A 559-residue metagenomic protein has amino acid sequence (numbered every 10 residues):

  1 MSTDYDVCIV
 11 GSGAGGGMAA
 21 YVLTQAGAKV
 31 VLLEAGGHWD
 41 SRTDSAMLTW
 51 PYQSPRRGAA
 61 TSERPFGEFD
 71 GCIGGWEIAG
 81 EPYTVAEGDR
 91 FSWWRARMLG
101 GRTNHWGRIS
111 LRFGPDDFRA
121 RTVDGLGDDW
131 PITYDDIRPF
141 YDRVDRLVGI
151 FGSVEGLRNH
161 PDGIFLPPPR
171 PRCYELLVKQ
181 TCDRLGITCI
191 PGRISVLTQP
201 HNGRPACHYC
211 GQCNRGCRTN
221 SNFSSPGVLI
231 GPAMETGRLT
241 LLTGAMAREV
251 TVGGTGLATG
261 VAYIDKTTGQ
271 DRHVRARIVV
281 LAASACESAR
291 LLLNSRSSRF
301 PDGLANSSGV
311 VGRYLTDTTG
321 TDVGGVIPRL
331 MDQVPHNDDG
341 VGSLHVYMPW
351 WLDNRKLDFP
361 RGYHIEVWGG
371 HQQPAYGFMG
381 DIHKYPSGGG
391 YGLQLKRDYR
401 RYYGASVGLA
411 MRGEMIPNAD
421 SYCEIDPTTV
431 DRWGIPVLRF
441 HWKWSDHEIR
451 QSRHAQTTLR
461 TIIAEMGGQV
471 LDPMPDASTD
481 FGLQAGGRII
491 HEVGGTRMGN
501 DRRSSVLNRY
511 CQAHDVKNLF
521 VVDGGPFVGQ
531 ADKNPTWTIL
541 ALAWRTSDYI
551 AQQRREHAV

Functional and structural regions predicted by a protein language model:
V7-L32: N-terminal Rossmann-like FAD-binding beta1-loop-alpha1 element of flavoenzymes
G13-A14, M18, P169, C286 (+1 more regions): Residue-level detector of alpha-helix initiation sites
Q25, K29-Q53, T236, E249-V250 (+4 more regions): Glycine-rich loop(s) and the adjacent beta-strand/alpha-helix scaffold that form part
G37-S62, A96-H105: Conserved N-terminal glycine-rich FAD pyrophosphate-binding loop of Rossmann-like flavoproteins
A59-E77, P82-D89, R97, I109-R112 (+3 more regions): Conserved redox-cofactor binding core of oxidoreductases
E77-R95, L99-R102, W106, R112 (+6 more regions): FAD cofactor-binding and catalytic pocket of flavoenzymes
P191-S195, C207-C213, L242, R248-G253 (+6 more regions): A glycine-rich dinucleotide-binding beta-alpha-beta segment and adjacent secondary-structure elements that constitute
G529-S547: A conserved FAD-binding loop/helix module that cradles the flavin
